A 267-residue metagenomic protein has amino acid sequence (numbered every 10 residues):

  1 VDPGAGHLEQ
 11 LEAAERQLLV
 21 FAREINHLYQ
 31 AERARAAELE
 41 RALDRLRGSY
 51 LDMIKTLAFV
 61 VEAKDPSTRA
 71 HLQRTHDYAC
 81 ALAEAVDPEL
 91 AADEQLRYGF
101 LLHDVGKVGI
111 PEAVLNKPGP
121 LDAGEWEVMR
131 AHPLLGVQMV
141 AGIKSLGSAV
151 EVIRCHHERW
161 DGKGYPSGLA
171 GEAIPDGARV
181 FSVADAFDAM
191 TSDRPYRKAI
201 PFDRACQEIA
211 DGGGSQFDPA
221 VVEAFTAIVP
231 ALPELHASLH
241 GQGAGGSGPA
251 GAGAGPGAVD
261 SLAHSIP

Functional and structural regions predicted by a protein language model:
D2-K55, F59, P66: Amphipathic alpha-helical coiled-coil "transmission" helices that mediate dimerization and conformational coupling
R23, D44, L51, A58 (+1 more regions): Metal-dependent catalytic cores of enzymes that make or break cyclic nucleotides and related phosphoester linkages
